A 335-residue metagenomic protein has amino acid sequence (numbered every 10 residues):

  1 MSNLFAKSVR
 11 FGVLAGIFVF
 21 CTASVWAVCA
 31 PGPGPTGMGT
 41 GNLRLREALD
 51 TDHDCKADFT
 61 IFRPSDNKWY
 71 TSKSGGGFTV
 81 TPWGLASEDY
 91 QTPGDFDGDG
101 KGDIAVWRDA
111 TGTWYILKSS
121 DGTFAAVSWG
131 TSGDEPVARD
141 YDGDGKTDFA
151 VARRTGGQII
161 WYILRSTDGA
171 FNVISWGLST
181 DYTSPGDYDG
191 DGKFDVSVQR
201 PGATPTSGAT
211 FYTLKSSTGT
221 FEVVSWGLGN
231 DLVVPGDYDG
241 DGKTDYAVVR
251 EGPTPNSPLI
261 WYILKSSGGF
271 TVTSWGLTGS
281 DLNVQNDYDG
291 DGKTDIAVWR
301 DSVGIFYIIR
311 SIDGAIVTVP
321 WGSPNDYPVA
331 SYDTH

Functional and structural regions predicted by a protein language model:
M1-T36: Sec-dependent, cleavable N-terminal signal peptides
V28-H335: Trp/Gly-enriched beta-strand/coil motifs that build multi-repeat beta-propeller-like domains and related W-rich binding
